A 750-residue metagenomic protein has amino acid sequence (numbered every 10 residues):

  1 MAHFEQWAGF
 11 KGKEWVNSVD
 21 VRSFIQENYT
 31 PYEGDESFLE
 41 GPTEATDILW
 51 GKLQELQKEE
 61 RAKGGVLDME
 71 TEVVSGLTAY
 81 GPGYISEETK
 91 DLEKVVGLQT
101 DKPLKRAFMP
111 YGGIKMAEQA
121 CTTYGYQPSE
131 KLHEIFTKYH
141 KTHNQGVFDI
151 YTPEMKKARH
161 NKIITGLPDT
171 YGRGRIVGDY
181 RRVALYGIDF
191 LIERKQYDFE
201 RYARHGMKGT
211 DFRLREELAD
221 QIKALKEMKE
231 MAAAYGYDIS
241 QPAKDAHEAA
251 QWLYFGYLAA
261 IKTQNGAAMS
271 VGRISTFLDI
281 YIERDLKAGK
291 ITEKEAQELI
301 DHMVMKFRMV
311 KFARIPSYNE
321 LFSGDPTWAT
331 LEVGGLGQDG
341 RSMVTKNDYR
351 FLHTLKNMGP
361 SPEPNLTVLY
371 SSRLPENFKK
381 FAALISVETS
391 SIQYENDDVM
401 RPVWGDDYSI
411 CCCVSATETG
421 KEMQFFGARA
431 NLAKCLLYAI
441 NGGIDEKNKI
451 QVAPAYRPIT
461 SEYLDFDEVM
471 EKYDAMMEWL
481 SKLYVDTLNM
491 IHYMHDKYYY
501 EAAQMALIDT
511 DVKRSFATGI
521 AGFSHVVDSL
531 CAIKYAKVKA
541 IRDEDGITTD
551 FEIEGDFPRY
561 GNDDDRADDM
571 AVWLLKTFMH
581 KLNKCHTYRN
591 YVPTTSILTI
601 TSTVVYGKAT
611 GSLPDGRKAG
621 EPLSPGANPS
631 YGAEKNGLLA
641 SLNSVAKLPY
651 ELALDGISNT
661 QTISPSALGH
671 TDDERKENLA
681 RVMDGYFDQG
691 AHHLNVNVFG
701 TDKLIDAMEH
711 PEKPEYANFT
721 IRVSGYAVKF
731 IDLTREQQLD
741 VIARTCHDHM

Functional and structural regions predicted by a protein language model:
A2-M750: Conserved catalytic cores of very large enzyme subunits
